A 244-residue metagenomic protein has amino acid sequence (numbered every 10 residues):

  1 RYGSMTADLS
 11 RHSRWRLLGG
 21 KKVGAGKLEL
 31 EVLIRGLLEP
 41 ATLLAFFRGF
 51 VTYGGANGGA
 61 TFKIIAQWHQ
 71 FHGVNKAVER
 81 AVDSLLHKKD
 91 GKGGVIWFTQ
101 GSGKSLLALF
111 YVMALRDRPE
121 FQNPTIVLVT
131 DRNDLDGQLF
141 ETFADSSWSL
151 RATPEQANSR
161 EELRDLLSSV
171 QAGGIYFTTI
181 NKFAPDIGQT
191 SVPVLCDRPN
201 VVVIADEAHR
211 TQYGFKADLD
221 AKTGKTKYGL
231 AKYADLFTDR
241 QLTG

Functional and structural regions predicted by a protein language model:
R1-T125, D134, Q138-S149, N181 (+2 more regions): ATP-dependent helicase/translocase motor core
D90, Q122-N123, V170-G173, D197-P199 (+1 more regions): Short loop/turn elements that form and flank the Walker-type P-loop nucleotide-binding site in RecA-like NTPase cores
T99-Q100, H209-T211, L236-G244: Conserved helicase ATPase motor motifs in RecA-like P-loop NTPase domains
T125, S147-E162: Conserved RecA-like helicase motor-core motifs
T130-G137, S169: AAA+/P-loop NTPase substrate/partner-engagement loops
Q156-N158, A234-D239: Phosphate/diphosphate-binding loops
N158-Y176, V194-L195: Conserved motor-coupling elements within RecA-like helicase/translocase cores
G173-E207, T211-L236: Conserved RecA-like ASCE ATPase "motif II neighborhood" in helicase/translocase motors
